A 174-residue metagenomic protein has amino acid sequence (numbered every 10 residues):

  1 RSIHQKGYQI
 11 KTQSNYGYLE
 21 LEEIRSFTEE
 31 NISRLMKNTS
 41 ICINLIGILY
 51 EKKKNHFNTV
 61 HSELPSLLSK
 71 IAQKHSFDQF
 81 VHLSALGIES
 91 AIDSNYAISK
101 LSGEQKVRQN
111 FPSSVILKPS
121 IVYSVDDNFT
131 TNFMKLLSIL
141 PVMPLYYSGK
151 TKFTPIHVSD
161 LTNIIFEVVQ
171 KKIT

Functional and structural regions predicted by a protein language model:
N15-K74, L86-S90: NAD(P)H-binding glycine-rich loop region in Rossmannoid oxidoreductase-like domains and their noncatalytic homologs
N58-S62, D93-E104, Y123, D127 (+2 more regions): Short-chain dehydrogenase/reductase
E63-L67, Q79, S102-G103, H157-D160: Conserved cofactor-binding/catalytic machinery of classical short-chain dehydrogenase/reductase
K74-Q79, F111-P112: A short helix->loop->beta-strand "cap" motif at the edges of active sites that frequently abuts
S84, Q105-D126, T131, K135 (+2 more regions): Conserved beta-loop-beta element that borders a ligand/cofactor-binding pocket
I88, V122-S124, L161: Conserved sequence/active-site signature of Rossmann-fold short-chain dehydrogenase/reductase
K135-I156, D160, I164-V168, K172-T174: A conserved pocket-lining segment of Rossmann-fold NAD(P)-dependent short-chain dehydrogenase/reductase
